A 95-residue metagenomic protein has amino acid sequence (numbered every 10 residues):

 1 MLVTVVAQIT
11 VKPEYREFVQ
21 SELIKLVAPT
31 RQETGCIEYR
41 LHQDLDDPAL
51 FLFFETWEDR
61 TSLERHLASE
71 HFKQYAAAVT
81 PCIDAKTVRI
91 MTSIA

Functional and structural regions predicted by a protein language model:
M1-L2, A95: Absolute protein N-terminus
T4-T10, R40-L67: Short, well-ordered beta-strand segments in beta-rich or mixed alpha/beta enzyme and ligand-binding folds
V5, L26, L52, H71-Y75: Hydrophobic alpha-helical segments typical of transmembrane helices and their membrane-interface/capping positions
Y15-E38, Q74: Short amphipathic alpha-helical segments
L23, L67, A76-V79: Short, flexible helix/strand-to-coil boundary loops that buttress conserved ligand/catalytic motifs in alpha/beta
L41-D47, A76-A95: Glycine-rich beta-strand-turn "strand-cap" elements at beta-sheet edges
